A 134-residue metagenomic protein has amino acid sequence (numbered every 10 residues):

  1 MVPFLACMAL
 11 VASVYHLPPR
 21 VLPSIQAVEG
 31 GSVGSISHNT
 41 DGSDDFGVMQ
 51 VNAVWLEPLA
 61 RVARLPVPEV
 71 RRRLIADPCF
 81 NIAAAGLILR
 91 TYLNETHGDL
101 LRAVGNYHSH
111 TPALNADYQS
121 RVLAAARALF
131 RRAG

Functional and structural regions predicted by a protein language model:
M1-G134: Catalytic glycan-binding domains that act on GlcNAc-containing polysaccharides
